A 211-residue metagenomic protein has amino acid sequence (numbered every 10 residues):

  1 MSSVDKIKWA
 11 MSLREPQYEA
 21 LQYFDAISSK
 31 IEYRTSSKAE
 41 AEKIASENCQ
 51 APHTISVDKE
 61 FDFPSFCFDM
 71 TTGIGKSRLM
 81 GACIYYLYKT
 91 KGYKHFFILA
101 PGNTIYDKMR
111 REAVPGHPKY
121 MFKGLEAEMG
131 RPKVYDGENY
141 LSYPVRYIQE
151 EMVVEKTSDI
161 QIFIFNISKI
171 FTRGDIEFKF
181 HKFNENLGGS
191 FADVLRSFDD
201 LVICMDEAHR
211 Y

Functional and structural regions predicted by a protein language model:
M1-Y211: RecA-like P-loop NTPase motor core of helicase/translocase proteins
